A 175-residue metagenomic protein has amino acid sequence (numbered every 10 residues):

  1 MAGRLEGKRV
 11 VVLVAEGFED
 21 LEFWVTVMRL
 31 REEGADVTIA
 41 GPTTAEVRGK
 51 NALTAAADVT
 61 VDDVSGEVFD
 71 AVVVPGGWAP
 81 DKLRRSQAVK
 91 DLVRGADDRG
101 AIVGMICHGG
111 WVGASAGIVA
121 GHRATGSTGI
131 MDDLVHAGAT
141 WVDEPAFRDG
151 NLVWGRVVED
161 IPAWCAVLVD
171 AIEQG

Functional and structural regions predicted by a protein language model:
M1-R99, V103, V112-G121, M131-G175: Extended, subdomain-level signal for the structured scaffold at the beginning of enzyme domains
C107: Catalytic nucleophile serine of serine hydrolases, specifically the conserved "nucleophile elbow" pentapeptide
A124: Anionic-ligand binding patches
